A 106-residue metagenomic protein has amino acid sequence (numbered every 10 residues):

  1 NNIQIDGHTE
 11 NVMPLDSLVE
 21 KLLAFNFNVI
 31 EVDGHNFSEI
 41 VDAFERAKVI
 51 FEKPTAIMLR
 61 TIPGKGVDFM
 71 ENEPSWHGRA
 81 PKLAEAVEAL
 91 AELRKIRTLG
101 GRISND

Functional and structural regions predicted by a protein language model:
N1-D106: Glycine-rich ThDP/TPP pyrophosphate-binding loop and its adjacent helix/strand module within ThDP-dependent enzymes
